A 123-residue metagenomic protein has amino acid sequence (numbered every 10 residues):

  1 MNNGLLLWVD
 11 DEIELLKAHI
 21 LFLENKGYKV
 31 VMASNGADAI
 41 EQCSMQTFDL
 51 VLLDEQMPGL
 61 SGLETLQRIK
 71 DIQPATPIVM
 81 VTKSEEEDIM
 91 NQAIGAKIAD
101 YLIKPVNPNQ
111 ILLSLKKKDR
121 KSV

Functional and structural regions predicted by a protein language model:
K17-N25: Charged docking surfaces used in two-component/phosphorelay signaling
S34-D38, S61-E64: Acidic catalytic/metal-coordinating carboxylates
E41, L63-P74: Short amphipathic alpha-helix used as the core "switch/output" element in two-component signaling
Q46-L52: Active-site beta3 strand of CheY-like receiver
M57: Receiver (REC) domain active-site loop signature in two-component systems and cognate sites in sensor histidine kinases
E64, E85-D100: Alpha4 helix (beta4-alpha4-beta5 surface) of REC/receiver domains from two-component response regulators
D88, V106-L115: C-terminal output helix
